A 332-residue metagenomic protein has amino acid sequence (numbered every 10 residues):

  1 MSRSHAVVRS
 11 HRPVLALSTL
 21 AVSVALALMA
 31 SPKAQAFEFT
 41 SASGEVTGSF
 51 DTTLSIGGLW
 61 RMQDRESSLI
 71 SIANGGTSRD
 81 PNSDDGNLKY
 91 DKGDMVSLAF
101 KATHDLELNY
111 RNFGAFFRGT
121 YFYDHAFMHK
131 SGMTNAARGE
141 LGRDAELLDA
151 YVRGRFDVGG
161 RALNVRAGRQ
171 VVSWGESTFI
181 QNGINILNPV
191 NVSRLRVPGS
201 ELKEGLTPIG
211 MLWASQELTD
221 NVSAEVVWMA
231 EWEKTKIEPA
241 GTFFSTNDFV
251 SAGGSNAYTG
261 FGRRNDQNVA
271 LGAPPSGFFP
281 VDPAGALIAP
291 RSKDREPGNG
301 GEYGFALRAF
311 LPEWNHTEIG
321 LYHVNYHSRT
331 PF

Functional and structural regions predicted by a protein language model:
A16-M29: Bacterial N-terminal signal peptides
P32-G48, T103-N112, D149-L163, E217-D220 (+1 more regions): Outer-membrane beta-barrel proteins
S41-N82, Y90, A115-G119: Transmembrane beta-strand segments of Gram-negative outer membrane beta-barrel proteins
G48, D84, L98-H104, A145-V152 (+2 more regions): Hydrophobic, lipid-facing positions within transmembrane beta-strands of outer-membrane proteins
N87-K92, T134-E140, V197-S200, A289-D294: Extracellular loop and loop/strand-boundary signature of outer-membrane beta-barrel proteins
K92-L98, L141-D144, E201-L206, R295-N299: Short sequence motifs at beta-strands and strand-loop junctions characteristic of Gram-negative outer-membrane
N109-A257, Y326: Outer membrane beta-barrel
L202-F332: Signature for the C-terminal beta-barrel architecture of outer-membrane proteins
